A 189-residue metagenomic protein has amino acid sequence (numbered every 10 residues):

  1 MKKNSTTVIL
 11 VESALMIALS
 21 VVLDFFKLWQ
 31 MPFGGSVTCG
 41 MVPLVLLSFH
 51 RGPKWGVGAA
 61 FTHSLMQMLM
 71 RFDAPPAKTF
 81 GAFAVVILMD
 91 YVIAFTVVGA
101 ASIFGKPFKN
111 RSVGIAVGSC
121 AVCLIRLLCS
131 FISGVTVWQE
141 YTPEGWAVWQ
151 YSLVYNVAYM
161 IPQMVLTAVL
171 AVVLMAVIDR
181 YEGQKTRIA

Functional and structural regions predicted by a protein language model:
M1-I17, A116-V117, V148-A189: Alpha-helical transmembrane segments and their cytosolic interface
M1-W55: Hydrophobic transmembrane alpha-helices
S20-V21, H63-S64, C123-L127: Residue-level recognition of pore/gate-forming positions within transmembrane alpha-helices of multi-pass
L23-C39, T62-S102: Interfacial aromatic-anchored transmembrane helix boundaries in multi-pass membrane proteins
K27-M31, M70-A74, K78, F104-V113 (+2 more regions): Membrane-interfacial segments
W55-A60, F83, I115-S119, S152: Alpha-helical transmembrane segments and their helix-entry boundary regions
Y91, F95, G99, C123-T136: Mid-bilayer segments of alpha-helical transmembrane spans in multi-pass integral membrane proteins that mediate
K106-L128, T186-A189: Internal alpha-helical transmembrane segments of multi-pass membrane proteins
